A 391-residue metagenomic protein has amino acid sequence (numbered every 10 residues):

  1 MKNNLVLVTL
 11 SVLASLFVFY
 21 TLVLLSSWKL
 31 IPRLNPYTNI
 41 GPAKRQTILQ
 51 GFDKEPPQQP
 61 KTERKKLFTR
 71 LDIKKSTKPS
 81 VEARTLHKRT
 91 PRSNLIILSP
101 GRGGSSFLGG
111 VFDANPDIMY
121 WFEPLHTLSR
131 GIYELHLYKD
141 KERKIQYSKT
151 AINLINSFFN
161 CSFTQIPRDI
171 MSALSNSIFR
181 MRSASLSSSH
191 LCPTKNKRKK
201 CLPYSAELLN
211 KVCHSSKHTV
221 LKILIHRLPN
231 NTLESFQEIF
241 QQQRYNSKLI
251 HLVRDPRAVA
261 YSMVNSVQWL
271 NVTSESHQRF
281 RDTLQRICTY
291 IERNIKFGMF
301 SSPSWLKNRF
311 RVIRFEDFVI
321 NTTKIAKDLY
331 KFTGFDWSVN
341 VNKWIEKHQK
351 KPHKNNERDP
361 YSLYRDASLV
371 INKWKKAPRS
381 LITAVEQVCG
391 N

Functional and structural regions predicted by a protein language model:
M1-G101, H136, L174, C192-K197 (+5 more regions): PAPS-dependent sulfotransferases, especially Golgi type II membrane carbohydrate sulfotransferases
V6, F179-N342, K351-S362: PAPS-dependent sulfotransferase catalytic domain
G101, F122-P124, H251-R254: Glycine-rich, histidine-containing beta strand-loop boundary motifs that form or position
G104, T127, I225-R227: Solvent-exposed loop/turn segments at secondary-structure junctions within structured extracellular/periplasmic domains
S106-I118: A conserved segment at the C-terminal end of the G1
M119-F122, R311: Conserved catalytic segments around the Walker B and adjacent sensor/switch elements of P-loop NTPase domains
W121-P124, V339-V341: Catalytic beta-strand/loop signature of glycosyltransferases that borders the donor
F122-K222: Small/polar (Gly/Ser/Thr/Ala-rich) solvent-exposed segments that form structured loops/beta-strands/short helices used
